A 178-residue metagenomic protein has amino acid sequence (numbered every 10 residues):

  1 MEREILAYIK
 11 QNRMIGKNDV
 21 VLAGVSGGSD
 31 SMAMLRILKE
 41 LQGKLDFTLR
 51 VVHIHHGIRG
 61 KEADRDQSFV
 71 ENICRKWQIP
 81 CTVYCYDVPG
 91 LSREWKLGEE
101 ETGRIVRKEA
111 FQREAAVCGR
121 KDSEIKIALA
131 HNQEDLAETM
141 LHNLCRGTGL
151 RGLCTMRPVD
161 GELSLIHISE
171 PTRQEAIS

Functional and structural regions predicted by a protein language model:
M1-V25, S29-L165, S169: Core alpha/beta nucleotide-donor-binding catalytic domains of modification enzymes
I166-S178: Single conserved hydrophobic/aromatic residue that forms the stacking wall/gate of nucleotide- or nucleobase-binding
